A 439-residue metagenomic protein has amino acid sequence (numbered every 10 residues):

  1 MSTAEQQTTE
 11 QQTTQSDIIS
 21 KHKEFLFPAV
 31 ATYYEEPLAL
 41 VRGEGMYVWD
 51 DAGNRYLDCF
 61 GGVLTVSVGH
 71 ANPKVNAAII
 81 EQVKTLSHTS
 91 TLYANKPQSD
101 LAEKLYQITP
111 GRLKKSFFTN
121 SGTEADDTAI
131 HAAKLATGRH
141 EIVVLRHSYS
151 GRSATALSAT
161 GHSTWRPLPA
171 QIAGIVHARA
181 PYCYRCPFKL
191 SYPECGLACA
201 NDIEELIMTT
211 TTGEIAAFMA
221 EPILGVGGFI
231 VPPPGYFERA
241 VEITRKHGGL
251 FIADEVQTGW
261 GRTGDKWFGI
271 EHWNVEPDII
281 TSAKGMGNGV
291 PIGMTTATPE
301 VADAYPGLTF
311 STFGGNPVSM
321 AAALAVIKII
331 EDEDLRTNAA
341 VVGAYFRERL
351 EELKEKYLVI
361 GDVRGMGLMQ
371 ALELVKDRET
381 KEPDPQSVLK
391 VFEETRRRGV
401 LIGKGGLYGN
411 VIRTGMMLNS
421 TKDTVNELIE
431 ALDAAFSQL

Functional and structural regions predicted by a protein language model:
S2-L439: Conserved N-terminal phosphate-binding loop of PLP-dependent enzymes in the Aspartate aminotransferase
